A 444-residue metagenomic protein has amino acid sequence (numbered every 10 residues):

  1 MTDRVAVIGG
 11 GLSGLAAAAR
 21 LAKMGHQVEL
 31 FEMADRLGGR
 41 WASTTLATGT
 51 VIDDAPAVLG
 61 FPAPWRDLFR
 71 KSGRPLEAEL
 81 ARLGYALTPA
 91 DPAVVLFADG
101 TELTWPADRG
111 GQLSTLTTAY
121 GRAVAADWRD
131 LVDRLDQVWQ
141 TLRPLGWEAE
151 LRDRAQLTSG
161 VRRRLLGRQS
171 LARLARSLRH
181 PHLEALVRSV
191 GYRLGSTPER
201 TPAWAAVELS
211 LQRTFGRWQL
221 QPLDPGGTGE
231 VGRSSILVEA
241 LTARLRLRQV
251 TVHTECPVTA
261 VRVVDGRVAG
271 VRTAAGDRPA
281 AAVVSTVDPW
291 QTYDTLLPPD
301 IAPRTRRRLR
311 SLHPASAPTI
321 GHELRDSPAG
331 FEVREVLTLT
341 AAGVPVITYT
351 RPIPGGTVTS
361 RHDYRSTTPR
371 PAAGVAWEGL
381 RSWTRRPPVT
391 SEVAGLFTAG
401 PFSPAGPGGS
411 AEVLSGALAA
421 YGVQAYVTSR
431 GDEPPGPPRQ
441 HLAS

Functional and structural regions predicted by a protein language model:
D3-Q137: N-terminal glycine-rich phosphate/pyrophosphate-binding loop and immediately adjacent elements
T48-G49, G195, R308-S311, P401-P407: A short glycine/serine-rich beta->alpha loop
A86, T251-H253, F397: General small-molecule cofactor/ligand-binding pocket signal
D136-R248: Active-site/ligand-binding neighborhood in enzyme catalytic cores
E230, P257-G355, R370: Mid-domain catalytic core of redox enzymes that form a hydrophobic substrate pocket/lid adjacent to a catalytic redox
L245-V258: A conserved beta-strand/loop element that lines the FAD pocket in flavoprotein oxidoreductases
V336-S444: Conserved flavin/dinucleotide-binding core of flavoenzymes
